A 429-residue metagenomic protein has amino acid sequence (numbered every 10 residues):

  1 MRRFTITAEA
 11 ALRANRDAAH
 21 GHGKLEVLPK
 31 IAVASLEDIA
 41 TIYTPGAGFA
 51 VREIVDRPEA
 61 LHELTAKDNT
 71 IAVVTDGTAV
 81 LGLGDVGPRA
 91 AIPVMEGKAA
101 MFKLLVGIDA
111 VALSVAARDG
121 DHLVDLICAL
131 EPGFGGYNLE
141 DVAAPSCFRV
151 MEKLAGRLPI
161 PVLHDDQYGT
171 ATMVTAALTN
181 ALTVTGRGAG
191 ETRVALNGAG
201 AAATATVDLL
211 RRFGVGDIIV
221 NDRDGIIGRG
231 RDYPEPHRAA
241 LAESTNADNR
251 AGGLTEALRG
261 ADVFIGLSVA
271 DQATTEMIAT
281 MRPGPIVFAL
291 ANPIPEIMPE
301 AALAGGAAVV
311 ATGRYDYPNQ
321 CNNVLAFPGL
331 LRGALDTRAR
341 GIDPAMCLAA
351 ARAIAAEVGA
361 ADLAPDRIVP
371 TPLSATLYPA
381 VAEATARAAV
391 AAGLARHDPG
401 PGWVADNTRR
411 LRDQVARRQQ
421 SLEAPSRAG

Functional and structural regions predicted by a protein language model:
M1-V162, A388, R396, T408 (+1 more regions): N-terminal ligand-binding/catalytic initiation module
A19, L61-K67, K103-L104, A129-E131 (+8 more regions): Solvent-exposed alpha-helices and their adjacent loops that cap or buttress functional pockets in soluble metabolic
D76-T78, V86, V115-A116, D141-C147 (+5 more regions): Short, ordered loop/turn segments at secondary-structure junctions
L81, P88-V106, L158, H164 (+1 more regions): Glycine-rich phosphate/diphosphate-binding loop of Rossmann-like nucleotide-binding domains
A112, N138-D141, V162-D165, L196 (+5 more regions): General beta-strand structural signal in soluble alpha/beta enzymes
D165-D166, T185-R187, E191, A289-P399 (+1 more regions): Adenosine-phosphate binding glycine-rich loop
A239-A308, R314-D316: Rossmann-like adenosine-cofactor binding region
